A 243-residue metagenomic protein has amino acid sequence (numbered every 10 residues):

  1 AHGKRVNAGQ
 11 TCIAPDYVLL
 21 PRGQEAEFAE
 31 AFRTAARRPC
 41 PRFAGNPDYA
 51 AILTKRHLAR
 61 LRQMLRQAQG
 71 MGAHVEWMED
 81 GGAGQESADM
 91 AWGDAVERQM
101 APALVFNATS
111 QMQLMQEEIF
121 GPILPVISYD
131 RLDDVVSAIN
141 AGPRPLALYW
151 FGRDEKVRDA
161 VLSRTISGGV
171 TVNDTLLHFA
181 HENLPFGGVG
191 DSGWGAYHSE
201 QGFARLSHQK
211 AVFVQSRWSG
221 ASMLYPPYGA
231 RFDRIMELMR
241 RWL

Functional and structural regions predicted by a protein language model:
A1-T109, L132, V172, R240-R241: ALDH superfamily catalytic-core signature
D89-L243: Conserved C-terminal structural/oligomerization subdomain of aldehyde/semialdehyde dehydrogenase
